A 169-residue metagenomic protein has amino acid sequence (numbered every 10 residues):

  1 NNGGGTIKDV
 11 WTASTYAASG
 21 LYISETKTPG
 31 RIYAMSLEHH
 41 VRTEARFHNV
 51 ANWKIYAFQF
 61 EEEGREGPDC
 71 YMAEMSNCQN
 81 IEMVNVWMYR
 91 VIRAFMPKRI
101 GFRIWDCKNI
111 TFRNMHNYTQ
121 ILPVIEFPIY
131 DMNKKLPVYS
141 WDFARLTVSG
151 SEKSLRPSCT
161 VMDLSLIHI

Functional and structural regions predicted by a protein language model:
N1, A18-E25, T43-H48, E66-S76 (+3 more regions): Glycine-rich beta-solenoid repeat tracts in large extracellular/virion proteins
N1, M162-D163: Short, intrinsically disordered, charge-balanced linker/junction segments flanking boundaries in proteins
G5-D9, P29-A34, W53-A57, I81-N85 (+4 more regions): All-beta strand scaffolds that present successive hydrophobic residues in beta-strands
K8-A13, S24, Y33-H40, H48 (+6 more regions): Feature marks extracellular polysaccharide-active and adherence modules
W53, E61-R65, C70-N77, V84-N85 (+6 more regions): Marks the mature luminal ectodomains of secretory-pathway proteins
S158-T160: Sequence contexts marking disulfide-bonded cysteines in secreted/extracellular proteins
I167-I169: Conserved small/polar residues in nucleotide/adenosyl-binding loops
